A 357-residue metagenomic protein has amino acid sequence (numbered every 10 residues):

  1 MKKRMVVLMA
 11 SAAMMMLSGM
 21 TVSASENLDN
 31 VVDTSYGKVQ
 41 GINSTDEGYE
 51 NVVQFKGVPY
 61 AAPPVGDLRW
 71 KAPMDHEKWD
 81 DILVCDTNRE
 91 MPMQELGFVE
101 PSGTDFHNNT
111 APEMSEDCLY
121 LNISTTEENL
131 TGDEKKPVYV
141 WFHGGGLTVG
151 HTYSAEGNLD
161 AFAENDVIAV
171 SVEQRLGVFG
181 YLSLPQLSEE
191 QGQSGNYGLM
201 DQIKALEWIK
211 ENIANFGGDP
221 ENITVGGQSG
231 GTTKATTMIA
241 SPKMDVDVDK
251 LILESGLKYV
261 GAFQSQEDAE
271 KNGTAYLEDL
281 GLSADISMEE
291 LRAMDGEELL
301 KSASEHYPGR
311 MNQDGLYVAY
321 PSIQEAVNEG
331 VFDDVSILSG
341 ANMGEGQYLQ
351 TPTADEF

Functional and structural regions predicted by a protein language model:
R4-S23: Sec-dependent N-terminal signal peptides of Gram-positive bacterial secreted proteins and lipoproteins
V22-N196: Non-catalytic accessory segments of hydrolases
G144-G145, Y197-D201, S229-T232: Active-site loop->helix "elbow" adjoining a glycine-rich segment at hydrolase catalytic centers
G192-A214, K271: Alpha/beta-hydrolase active-site loop
E211, D245, E254-F357: Substrate-access "cap/lid" subdomains that shape and gate the entrance to catalytic or ligand-binding pockets
F216-Q228: Alpha/beta-hydrolase fold nucleophile elbow
G227-G230, S255: Catalytic nucleophile serine of serine hydrolases, specifically the conserved "nucleophile elbow" pentapeptide
T232-M244: Short glycine-enriched nucleophile-adjacent loop and the immediately C-terminal alpha-helix near the catalytic center
